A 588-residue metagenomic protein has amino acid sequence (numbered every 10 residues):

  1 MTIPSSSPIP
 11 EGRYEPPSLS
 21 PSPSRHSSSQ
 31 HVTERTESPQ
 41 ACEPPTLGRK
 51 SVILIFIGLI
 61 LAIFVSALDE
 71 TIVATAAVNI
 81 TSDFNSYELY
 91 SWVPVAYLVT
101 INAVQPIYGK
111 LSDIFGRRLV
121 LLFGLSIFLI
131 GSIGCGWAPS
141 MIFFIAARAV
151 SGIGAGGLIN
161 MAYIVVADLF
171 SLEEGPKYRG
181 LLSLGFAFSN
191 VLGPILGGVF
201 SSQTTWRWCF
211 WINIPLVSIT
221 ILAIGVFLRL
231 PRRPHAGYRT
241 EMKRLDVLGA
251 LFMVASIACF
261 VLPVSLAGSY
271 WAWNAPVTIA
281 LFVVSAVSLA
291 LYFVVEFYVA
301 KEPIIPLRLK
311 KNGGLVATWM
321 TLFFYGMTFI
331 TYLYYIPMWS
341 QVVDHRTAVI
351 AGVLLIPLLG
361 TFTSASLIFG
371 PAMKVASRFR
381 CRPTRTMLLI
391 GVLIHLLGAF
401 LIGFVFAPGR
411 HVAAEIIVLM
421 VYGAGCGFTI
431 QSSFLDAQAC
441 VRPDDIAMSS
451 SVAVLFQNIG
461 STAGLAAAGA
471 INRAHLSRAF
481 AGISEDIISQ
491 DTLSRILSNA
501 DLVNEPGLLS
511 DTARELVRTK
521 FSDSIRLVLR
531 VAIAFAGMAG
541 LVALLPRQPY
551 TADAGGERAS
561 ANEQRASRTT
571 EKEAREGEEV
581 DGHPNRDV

Functional and structural regions predicted by a protein language model:
T2-P17, P21-H26, Q40-L47, L54 (+1 more regions): Transmembrane-helix exit segments and adjacent C-terminal regions of multi-pass membrane proteins
F56-I60, V65-N79, N85-Y97, P276-T278 (+1 more regions): Transmembrane core module of solute transporters
T71, L98-P106, G156, N190-V191 (+3 more regions): Residue-level signature of mid-helix packing/kink "hotspots" within the transmembrane helices of 12-pass Major
I80-T81, L111-S112, C135, F144 (+6 more regions): Interfacial helix-cap and linker-helix signal at transmembrane-aqueous boundaries of multi-pass secondary transporters
Q105-L248: Helix-loop-helix hairpins in multi-pass membrane proteins, especially solute transporters
W137-R148, T205, F404-L419, H475-A479: Helix-loop junctions at membrane interfaces in 12-TM secondary transporters
V191-G198, E415-R495, L529-V531: Small-residue-rich alpha-helical segments with characteristic i,i+4
T204-M320: Hydrophobic transmembrane-helix bundles of small-molecule transporters
